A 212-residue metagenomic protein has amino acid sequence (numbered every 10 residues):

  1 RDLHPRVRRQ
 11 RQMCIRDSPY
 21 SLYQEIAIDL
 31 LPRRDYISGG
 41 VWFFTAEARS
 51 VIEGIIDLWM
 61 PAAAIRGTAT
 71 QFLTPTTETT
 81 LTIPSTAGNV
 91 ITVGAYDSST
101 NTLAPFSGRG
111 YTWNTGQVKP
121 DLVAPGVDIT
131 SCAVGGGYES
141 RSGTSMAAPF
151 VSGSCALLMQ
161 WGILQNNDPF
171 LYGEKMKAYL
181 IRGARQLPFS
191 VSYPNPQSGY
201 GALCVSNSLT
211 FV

Functional and structural regions predicted by a protein language model:
D2-R11, I15: Single conserved hydrophobic/aromatic residue that forms the stacking wall/gate of nucleotide- or nucleobase-binding
S18-A27, E47-A63: Short acidic/polar inter-strand loop motif in beta-rich domains
R34-S50: Noncatalytic modules at the cell exterior or secretory-pathway interfaces, chiefly beta-strand-rich lectin/adhesion
I52-T77, A95, N101: Long, charge-dense accessory insertions within large macromolecular proteins
T79-T92, S107-V123, I181-R182, G199-G201 (+1 more regions): Mature extracellular/periplasmic domains of secretome proteins
Y96-P149, N207: Catalytic-core environment of secreted peptidases
G126-Y193: Hydrolase catalytic cores
S190-V212: C-terminal domain-closing interface element
